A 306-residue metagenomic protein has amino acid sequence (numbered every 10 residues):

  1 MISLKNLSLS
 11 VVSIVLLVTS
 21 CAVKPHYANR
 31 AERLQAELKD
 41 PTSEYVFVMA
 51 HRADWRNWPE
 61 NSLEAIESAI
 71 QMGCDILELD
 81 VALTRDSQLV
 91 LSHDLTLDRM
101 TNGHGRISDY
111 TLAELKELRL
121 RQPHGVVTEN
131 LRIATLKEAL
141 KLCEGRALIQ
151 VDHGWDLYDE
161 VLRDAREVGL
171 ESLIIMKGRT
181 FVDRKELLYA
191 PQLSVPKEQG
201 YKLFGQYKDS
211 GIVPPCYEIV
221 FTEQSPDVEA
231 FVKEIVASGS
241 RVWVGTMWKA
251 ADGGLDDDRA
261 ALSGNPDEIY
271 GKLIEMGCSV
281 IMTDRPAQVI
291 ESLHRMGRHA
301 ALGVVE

Functional and structural regions predicted by a protein language model:
M1-V11: Bacterial N-terminal signal peptides that target proteins for export
S10-T19: Bacterial N-terminal signal peptides
C21-E306: Phosphate-group recognition and catalysis centered on beta-loop-alpha active-site segments
